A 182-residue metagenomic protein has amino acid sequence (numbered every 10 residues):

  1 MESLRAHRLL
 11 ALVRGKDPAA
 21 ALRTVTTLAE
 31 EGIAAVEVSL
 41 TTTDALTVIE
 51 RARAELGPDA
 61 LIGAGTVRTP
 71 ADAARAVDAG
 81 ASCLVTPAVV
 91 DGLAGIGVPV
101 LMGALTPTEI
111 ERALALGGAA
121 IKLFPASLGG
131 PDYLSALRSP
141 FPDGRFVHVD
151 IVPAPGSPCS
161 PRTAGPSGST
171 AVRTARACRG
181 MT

Functional and structural regions predicted by a protein language model:
M1-S82, D143-F146, P153, R162 (+1 more regions): Conserved N-terminal beta1-alpha1 strand-loop-helix module at the mouth
L4, L28, L93-G97, A113: A generic structural signal for well-ordered alpha-helical segments
V13, V38-L40, A64-T66, A88 (+4 more regions): A cross-domain feature marking catalytic cores of carbohydrate-active enzymes and several ubiquitous metabolic/repair
I33-V38, V77-A79, V98, T106-L134 (+1 more regions): Glycine/Thr-rich beta-alpha phosphate-binding loop at enzyme active sites
A52, L56, L93-G97, L137 (+1 more regions): Hydrophobic positions in alpha-helices of CheY-like receiver
T69-A79, A94, T108-G117, Y133 (+2 more regions): Catalytic cores of alpha/beta
C83-L93, K122-P131, P153-P158, R162-T182: Glycine-rich phosphate-binding active-site loops on the catalytic face of alpha/beta enzymes
